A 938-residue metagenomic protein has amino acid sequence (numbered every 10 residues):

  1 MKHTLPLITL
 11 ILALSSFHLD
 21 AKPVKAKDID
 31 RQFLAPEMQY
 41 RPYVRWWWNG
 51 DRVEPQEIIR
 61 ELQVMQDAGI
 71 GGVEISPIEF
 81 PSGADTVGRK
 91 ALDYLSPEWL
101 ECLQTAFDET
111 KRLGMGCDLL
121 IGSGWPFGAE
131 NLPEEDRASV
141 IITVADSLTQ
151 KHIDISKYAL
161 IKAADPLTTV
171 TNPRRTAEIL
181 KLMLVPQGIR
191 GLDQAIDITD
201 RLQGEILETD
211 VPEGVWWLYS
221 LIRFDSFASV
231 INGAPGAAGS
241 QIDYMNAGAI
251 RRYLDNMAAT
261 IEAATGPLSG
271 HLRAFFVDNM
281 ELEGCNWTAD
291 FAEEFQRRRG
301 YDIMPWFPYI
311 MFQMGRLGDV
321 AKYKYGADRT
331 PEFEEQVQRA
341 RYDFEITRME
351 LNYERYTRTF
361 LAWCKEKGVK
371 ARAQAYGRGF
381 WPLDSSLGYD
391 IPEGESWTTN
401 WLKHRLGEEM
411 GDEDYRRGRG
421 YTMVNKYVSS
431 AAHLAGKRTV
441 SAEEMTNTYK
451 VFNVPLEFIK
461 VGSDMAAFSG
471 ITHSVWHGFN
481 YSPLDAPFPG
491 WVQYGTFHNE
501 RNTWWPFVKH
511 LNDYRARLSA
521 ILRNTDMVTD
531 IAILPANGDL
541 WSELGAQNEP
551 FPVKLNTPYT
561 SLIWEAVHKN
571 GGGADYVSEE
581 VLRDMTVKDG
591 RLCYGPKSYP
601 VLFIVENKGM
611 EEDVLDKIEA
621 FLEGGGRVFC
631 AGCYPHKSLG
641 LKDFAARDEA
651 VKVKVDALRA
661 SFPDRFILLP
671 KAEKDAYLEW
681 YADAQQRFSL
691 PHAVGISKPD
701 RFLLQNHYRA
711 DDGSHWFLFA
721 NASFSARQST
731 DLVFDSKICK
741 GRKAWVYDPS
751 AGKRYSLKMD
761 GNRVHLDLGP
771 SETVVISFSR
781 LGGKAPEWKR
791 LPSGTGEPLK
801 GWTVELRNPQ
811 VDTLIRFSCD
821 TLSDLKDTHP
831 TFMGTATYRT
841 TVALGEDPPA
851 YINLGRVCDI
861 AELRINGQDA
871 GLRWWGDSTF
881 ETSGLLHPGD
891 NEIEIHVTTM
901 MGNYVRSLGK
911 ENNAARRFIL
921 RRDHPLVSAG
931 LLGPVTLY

Functional and structural regions predicted by a protein language model:
M1-A26: Bacterial Sec-dependent N-terminal signal peptides
F17-L272, Y938: Mature N-terminal, pre-catalytic/accessory segment of carbohydrate-active enzymes
P42-Y43, E54, I58-I59, G72 (+8 more regions): Carbohydrate-binding surfaces of carbohydrate-active enzymes
W125-G128, L132-P133, S147-I155, L160-Q194 (+5 more regions): An acidic-aromatic loop/edge-strand motif
D731-S736, I860-D869: Short, surface-exposed beta-strand/strand-loop-strand elements in extracellular ectodomains
L757-M759, A870-W874: Short beta-strand segments within Ig-like beta-sandwich modules, predominantly Fibronectin type-III
R763-L766, T879-G884: Exposed aromatic-hydrophobic patches
V842-L844, P848-N866, W874, I893-V897: Aromatic-lined ligand-binding clefts that engage carbohydrates, nucleic acids, or primary amines
